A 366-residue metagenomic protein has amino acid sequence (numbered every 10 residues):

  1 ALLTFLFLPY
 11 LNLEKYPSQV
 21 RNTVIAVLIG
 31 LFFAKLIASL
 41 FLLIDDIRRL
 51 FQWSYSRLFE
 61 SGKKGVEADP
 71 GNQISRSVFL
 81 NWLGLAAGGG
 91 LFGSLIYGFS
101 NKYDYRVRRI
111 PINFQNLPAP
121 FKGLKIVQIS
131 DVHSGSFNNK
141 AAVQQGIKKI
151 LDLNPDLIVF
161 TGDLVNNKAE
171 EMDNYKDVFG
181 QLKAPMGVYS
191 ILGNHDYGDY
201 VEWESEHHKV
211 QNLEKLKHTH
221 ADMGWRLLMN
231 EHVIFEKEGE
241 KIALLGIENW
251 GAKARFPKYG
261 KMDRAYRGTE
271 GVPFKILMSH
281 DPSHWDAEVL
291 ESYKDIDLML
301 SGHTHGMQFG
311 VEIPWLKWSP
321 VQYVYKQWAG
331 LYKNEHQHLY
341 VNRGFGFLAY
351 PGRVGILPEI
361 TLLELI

Functional and structural regions predicted by a protein language model:
A1-Y103: Non-catalytic terminal accessory segments
S39-F59, R108, G187, M229 (+2 more regions): A broadly tuned "polar low-complexity/structure-edge" signature
D104-P111: Alpha-helical transmembrane signal-anchor/signal-peptide segments
N116-I366: Soluble catalytic domains of enzymes that build or remodel membrane lipids, polysaccharides, and related
